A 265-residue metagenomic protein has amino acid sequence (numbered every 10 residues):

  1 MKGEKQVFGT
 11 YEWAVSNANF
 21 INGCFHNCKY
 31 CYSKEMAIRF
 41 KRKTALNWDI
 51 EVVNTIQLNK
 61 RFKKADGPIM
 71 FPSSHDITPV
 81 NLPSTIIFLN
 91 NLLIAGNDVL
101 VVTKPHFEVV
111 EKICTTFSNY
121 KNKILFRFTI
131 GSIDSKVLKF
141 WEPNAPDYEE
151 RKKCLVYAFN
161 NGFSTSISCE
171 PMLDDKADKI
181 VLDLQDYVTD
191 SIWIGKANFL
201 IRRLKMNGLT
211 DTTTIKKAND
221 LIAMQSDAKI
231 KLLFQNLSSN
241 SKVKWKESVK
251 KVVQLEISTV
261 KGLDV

Functional and structural regions predicted by a protein language model:
M1-P68, V252: N-terminal [4Fe-4S]-dependent radical SAM core
W13, K43, S73-D76, T103 (+3 more regions): Generic ordered-secondary-structure signal
V53-N236: Conserved AdoMet/S-adenosylmethionine-binding subsite of the radical SAM
A228-V265: C-terminal accessory regions of radical SAM enzymes
